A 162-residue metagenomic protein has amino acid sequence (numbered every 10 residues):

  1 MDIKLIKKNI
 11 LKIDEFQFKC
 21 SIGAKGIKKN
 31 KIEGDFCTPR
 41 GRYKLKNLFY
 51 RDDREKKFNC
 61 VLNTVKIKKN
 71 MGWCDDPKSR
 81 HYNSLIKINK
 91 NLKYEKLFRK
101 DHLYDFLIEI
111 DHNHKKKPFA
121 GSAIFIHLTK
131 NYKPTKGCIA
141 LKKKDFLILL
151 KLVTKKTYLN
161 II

Functional and structural regions predicted by a protein language model:
M1-K136, K143-I162: Cell wall/extracellular polymer interaction/catalysis modules
